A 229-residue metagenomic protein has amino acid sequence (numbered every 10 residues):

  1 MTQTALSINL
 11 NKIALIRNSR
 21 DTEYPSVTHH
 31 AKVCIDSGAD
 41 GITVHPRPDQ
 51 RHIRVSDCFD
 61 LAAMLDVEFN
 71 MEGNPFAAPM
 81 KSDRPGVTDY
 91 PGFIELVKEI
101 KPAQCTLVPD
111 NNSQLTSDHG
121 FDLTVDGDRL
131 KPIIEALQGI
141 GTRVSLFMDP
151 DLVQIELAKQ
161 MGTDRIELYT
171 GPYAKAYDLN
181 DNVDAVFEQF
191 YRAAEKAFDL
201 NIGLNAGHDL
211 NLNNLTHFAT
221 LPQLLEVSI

Functional and structural regions predicted by a protein language model:
M1-A77, K81-D89, K98-I100, L157-Q160 (+1 more regions): Conserved N-terminal beta1-alpha1 strand-loop-helix module at the mouth
M1-R20, P109, L115-H119, L130-K131 (+1 more regions): N-terminal small/glycine-rich loop or linker at the start of catalytic domains across soluble metabolic enzymes
T4-L10, I42-V44, V67-G73, A103-L107 (+4 more regions): Hydrophobic faces of well-ordered beta-strands that scaffold small-molecule active sites in alpha/beta enzyme cores
L10-A14, P46-Q50, G73-A77, P109-S113 (+3 more regions): Active-site-proximal loop/turn and secondary-structure-junction residues that shape catalytic pockets, frequently
G38-D40, M64-V67, E99-Q104, G139 (+2 more regions): Glycine-enriched alpha-helix->loop->beta-strand junction motifs that scaffold or abut catalytic
R51-F76, V125-S145, N182-A206, L212 (+1 more regions): Alpha-helix-loop-beta-strand connector modules within alpha/beta enzyme cores
A78-E99, D151-M161, A206, L210-L224: Catalytic cores of alpha/beta
N112, R143-K196, L200: Histidine/lysine/aspartate-rich catalytic loop segments that bind and position anionic ligands
